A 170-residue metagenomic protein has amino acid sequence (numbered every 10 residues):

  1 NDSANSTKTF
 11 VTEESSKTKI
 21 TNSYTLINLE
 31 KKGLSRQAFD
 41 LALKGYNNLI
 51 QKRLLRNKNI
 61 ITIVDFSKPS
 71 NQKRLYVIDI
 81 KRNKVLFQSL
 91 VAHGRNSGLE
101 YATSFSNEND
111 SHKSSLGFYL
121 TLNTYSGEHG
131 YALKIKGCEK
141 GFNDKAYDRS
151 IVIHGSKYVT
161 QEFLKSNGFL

Functional and structural regions predicted by a protein language model:
N5-L170: Cell wall/extracellular polymer interaction/catalysis modules
